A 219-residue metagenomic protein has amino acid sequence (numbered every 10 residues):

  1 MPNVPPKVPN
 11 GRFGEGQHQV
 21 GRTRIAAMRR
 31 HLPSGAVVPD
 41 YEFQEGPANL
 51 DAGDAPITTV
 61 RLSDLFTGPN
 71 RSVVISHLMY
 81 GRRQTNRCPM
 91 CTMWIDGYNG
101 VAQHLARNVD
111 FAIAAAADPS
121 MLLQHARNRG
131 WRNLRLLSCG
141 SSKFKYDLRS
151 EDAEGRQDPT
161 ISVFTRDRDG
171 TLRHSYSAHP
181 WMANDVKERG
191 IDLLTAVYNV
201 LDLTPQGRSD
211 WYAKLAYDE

Functional and structural regions predicted by a protein language model:
M1-V73, M79-M93, N99-Q103, R107 (+2 more regions): Non-globular targeting/processing and membrane-anchoring segments
W94-I95, R132: Alpha-helix boundary/interfacial micro-motifs
A102-M121, R132-K143: Thiol-based oxidoreductase modules, predominantly thioredoxin-like and allied folds used for disulfide exchange
Q124: Short acidic, glycine/serine/threonine-rich loops at helix termini
